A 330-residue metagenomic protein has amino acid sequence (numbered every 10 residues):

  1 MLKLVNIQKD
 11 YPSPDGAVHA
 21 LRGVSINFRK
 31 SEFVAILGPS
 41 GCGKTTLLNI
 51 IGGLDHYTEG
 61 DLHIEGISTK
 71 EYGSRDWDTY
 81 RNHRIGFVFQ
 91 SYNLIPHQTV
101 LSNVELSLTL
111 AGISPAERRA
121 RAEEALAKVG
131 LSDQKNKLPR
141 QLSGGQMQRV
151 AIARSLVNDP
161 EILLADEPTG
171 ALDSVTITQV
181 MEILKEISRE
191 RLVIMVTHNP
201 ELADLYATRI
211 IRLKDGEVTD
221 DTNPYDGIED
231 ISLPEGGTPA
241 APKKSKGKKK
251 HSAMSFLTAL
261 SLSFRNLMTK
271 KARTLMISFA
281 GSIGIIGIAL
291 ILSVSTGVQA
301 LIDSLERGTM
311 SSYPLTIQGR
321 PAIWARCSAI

Functional and structural regions predicted by a protein language model:
G52: Helix-to-loop junction immediately C-terminal to a conserved catalytic motif
G60-S68: Conserved ABC transporter NBD signature motif
S68, T109, A116-D133: Conserved ABC ATPase "signature" region
N82, K137-R140, V157-N158, R189: Conserved signature/switch motifs of ABC ATPase nucleotide-binding domains
L138-Q148: Conserved ABC ATPase signature
L163-D166: Catalytic Walker B motif of ABC-type/P-loop ATPase nucleotide-binding domains
R273, I286-T316, R320, W324: Alpha-helical transmembrane segments
